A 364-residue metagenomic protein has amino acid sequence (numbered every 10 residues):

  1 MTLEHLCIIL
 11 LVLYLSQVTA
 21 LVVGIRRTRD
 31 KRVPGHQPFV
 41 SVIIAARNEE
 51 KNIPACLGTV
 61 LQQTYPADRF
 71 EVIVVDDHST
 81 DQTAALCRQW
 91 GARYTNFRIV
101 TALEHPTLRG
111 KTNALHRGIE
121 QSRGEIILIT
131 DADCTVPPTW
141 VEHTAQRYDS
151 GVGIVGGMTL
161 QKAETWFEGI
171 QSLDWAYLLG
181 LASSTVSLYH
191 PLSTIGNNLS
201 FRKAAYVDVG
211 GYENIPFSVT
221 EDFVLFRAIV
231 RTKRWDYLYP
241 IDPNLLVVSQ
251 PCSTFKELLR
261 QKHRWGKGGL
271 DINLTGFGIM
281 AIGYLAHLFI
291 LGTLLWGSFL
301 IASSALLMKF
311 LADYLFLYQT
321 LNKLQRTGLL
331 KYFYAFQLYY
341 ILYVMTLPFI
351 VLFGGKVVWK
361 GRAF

Functional and structural regions predicted by a protein language model:
M1-H36, L294, L317, Q337: N-terminal membrane-anchoring/stem segments of glycan-assembly enzymes
L21-D30, E49-Q63: Short, well-formed alpha-helical segments that are part of the catalytic scaffolds of diverse glycosyltransferases
P34, I279-G355: Membrane-embedded multi-pass helical conduit in multi-pass membrane proteins, especially envelope-biosynthetic
P38-S41, E71: Cell-envelope/extracellular polymer assembly enzymes that use nucleotide-activated donors
L57-H105: Acidic donor-binding segment of Leloir-type glycosyltransferases
Q82, T130-R147: Acidic donor-binding/catalytic loop of UDP-sugar-dependent glycosyltransferases, especially processive GT2
I127: Short aromatic/hydrophobic "clamp" motif used to bind/position activated sugar donors
Y148, I154-L178, A204-V207, Y212-G276: Catalytic donor/gating beta->alpha subdomain of glycosyltransferases that bind UDP-sugars
